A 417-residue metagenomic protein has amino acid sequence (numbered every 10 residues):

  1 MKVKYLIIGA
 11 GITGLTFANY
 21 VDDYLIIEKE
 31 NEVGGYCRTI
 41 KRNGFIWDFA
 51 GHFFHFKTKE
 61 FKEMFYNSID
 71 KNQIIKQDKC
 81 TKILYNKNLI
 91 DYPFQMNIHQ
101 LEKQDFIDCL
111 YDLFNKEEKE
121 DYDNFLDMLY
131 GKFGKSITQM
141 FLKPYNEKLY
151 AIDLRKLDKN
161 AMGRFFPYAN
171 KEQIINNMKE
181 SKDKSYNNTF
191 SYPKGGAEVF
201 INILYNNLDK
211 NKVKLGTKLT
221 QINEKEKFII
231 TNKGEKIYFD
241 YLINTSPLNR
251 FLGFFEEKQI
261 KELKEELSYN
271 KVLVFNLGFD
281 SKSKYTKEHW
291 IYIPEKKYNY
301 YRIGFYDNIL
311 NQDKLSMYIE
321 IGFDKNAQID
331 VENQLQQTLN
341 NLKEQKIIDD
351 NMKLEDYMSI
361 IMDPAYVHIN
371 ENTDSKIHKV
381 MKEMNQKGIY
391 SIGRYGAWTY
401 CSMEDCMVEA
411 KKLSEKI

Functional and structural regions predicted by a protein language model:
M1-T13: Beta1/beta-strand and adjacent pyrophosphate-binding region of the FAD-binding site in flavoprotein oxidoreductases
Y5, T16-Y24, K210: A short, Lys/Arg-enriched amphipathic alpha-helix followed by its capping loop at the start of a domain
I8, Y20-R42: Glycine-rich FAD pyrophosphate-binding loop
T13, E32, N249: Conserved Rossmann-like nucleotide-cofactor binding loop
T39, P93-F94, Y306-I417: Conserved flavin/dinucleotide-binding core of flavoenzymes
N43-E118: Dinucleotide-binding Rossmann-like beta1-alpha1 core, especially the glycine-rich loop that anchors the ADP
Q104-E224, T245: Active-site/ligand-binding neighborhood in enzyme catalytic cores
K218-E332, L339-K346, K376-V380: Mid-domain catalytic core of redox enzymes that form a hydrophobic substrate pocket/lid adjacent to a catalytic redox
